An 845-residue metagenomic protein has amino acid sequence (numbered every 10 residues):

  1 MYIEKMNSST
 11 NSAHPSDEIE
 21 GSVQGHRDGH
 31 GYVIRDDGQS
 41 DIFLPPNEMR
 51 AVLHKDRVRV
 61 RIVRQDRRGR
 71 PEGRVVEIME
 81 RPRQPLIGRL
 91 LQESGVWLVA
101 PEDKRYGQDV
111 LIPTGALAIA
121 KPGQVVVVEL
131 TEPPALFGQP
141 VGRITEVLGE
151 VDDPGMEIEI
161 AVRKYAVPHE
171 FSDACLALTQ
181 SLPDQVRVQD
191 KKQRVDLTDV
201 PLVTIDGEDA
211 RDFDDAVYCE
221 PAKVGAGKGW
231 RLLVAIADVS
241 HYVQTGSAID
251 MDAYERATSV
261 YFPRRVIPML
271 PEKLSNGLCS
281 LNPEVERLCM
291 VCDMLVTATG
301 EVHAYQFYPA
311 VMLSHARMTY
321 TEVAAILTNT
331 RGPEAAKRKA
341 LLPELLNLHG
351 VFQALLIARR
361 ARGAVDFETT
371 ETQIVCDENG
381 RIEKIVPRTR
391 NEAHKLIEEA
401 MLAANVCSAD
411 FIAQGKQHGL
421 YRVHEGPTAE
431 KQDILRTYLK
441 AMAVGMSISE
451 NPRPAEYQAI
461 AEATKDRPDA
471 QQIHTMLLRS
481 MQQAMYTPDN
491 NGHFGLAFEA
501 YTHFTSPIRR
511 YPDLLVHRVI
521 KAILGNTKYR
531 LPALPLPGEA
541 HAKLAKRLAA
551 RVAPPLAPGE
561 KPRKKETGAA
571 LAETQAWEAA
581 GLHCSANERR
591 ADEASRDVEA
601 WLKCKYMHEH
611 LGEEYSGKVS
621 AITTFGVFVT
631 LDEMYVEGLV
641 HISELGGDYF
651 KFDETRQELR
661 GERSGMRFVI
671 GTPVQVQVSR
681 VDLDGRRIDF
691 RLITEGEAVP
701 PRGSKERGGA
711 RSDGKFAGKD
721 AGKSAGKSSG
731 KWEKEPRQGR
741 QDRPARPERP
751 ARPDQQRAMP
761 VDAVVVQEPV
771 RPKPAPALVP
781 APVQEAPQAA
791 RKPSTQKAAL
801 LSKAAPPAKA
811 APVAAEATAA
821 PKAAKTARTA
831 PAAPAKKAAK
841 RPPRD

Functional and structural regions predicted by a protein language model:
M1-L233, S240-V285, R317, E322-A325 (+3 more regions): Charge-lined substrate channels and their catalytic hotspots, especially those that engage the 3′ end of RNA
K5, G38-H54, G69-P71, Y106-P113 (+7 more regions): Single-stranded RNA-binding regions, centering on S1/OB-family and related RNA-binding modules
F137, V141, L295-I326, T369: Extended accessory regions or peripheral subdomains of proteins
D199-L202, D212-A216, C289, E368-Q373 (+1 more regions): Short glycine-rich loop/turn motifs
H241-Q244, D250-P271, H493-L496, A500-R510 (+3 more regions): Long insertion/accessory domains within large nucleic-acid-processing enzymes
N276-A298, D469, T475: Phosphate/diphosphate-binding loops
F307, Y320-D632, L639, G646 (+1 more regions): Append "with occasional cross-activation on large, charged helical scaffolds in nucleic-acid assemblies
